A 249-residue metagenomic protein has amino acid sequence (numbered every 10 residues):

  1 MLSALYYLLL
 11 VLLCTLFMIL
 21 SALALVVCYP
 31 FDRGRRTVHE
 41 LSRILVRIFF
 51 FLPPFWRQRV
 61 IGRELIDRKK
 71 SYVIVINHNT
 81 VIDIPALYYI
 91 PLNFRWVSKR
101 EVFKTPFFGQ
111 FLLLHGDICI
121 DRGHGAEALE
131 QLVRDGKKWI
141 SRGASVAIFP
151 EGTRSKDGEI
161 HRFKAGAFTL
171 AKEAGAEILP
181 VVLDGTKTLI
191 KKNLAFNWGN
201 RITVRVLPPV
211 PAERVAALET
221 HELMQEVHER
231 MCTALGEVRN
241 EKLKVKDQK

Functional and structural regions predicted by a protein language model:
M1-R57: N-terminal membrane-anchoring alpha-helices
S21-E40, L52-P53, R68-G125: Catalytic core of membrane glycerolipid acyltransferases/transacylases, capturing the structured, soluble-facing
P53-I61, L129-E130, T186-T188: Short gly/ser/thr-rich secondary-structure transition/capping motifs
V60, I74, W96, V204-V206: Generic preference for hydrophobic
I61, V97-K99, I120-R122, P150 (+1 more regions): Thr-Gly-centered strand-to-loop micro-motif
G62-D67: Glycine-rich helix-loop-beta junction characteristic of Rossmann-like nucleotide cofactor-binding loops
E130-K249: Non-catalytic C-terminal accessory region of glycerolipid acyltransferases and related lyso-lipid remodeling enzymes
